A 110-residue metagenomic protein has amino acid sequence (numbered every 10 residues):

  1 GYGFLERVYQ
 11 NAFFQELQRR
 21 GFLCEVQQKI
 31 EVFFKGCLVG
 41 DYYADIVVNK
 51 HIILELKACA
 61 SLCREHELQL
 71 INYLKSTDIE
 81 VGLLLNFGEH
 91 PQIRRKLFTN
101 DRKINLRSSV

Functional and structural regions predicted by a protein language model:
G1, C24, A44-L62, Y73: Conserved catalytic cores of phosphodiester-cleaving nucleases, focusing on short active-site segments
Y2-E6, Q10, F14: Nuclease catalytic cores
Q18-F33: A short acidic/basic microdomain associated with nuclease active sites
F22, Y42-A44, P91: Change "...and in nucleic-acid phosphodiester-cleaving endonucleases..." to "...and in nucleic-acid processing enzymes
K57-V110: Nucleic-acid nuclease catalytic cores
